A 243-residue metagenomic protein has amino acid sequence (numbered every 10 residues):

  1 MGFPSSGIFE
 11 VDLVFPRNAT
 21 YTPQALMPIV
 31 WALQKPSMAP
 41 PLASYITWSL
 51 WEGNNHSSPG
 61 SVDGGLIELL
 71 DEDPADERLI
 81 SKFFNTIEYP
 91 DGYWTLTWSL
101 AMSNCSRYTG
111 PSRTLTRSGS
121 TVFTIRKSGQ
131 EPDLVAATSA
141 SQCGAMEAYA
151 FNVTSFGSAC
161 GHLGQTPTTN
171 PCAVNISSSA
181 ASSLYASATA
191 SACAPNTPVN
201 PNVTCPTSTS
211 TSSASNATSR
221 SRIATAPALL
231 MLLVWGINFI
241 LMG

Functional and structural regions predicted by a protein language model:
M1-C160: Structured recognition/catalytic domains enriched at protein termini, typified by the LPMO catalytic fold at the mature
M1-G7, A217-G243: Fungal secretory targeting signals
N18, N55, N104, N152 (+5 more regions): N-linked glycosylation sites
W31, W48, F123, S183-T189 (+1 more regions): Generic hydrophobic, helix-prone segments enriched in Leu/Val/Ile
N104-S106, Q142-A145, A159-G161, P171-V174 (+2 more regions): Sequence contexts marking disulfide-bonded cysteines in secreted/extracellular proteins
S179-A180, L184-L229: C-terminal GPI-anchoring signal of eukaryotic secretory precursors
